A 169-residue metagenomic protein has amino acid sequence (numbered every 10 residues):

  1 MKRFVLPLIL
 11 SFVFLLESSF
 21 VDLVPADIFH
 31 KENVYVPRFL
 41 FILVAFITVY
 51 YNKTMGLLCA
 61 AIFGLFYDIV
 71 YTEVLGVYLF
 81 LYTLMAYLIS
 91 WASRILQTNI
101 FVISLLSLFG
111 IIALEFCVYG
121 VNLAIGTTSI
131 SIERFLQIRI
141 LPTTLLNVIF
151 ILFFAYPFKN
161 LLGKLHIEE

Functional and structural regions predicted by a protein language model:
M1-E169: Terminal, non-globular segments
